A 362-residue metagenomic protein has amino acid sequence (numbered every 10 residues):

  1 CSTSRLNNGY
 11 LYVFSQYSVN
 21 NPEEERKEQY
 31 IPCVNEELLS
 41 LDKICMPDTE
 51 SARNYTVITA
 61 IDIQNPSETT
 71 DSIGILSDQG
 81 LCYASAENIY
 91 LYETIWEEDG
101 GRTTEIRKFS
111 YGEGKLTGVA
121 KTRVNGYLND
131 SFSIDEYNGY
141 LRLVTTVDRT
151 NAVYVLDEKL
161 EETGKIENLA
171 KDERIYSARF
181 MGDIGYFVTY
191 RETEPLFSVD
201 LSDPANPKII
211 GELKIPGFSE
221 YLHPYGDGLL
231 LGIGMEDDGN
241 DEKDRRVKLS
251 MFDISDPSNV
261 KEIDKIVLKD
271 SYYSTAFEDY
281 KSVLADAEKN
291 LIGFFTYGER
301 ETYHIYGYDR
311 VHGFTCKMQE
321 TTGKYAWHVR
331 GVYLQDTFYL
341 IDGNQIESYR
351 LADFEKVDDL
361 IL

Functional and structural regions predicted by a protein language model:
C1-L362: Beta-sheet-rich non-transmembrane sensory/scaffold domains
